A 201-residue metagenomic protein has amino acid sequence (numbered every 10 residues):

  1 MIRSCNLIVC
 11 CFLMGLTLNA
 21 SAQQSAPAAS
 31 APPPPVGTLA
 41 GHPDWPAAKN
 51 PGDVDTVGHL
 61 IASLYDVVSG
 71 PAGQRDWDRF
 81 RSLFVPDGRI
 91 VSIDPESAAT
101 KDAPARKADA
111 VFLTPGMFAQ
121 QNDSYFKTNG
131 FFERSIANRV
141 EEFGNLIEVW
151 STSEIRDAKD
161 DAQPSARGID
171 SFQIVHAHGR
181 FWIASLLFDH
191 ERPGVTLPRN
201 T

Functional and structural regions predicted by a protein language model:
M1-C5: Positively charged n-region of N-terminal signal peptides that target proteins for export
N6-T17: Bacterial N-terminal signal peptides
L18-A22: Sec/Tat signal peptide C-region and signal peptidase I cleavage site
Q23-L83, T201: Short, low-complexity N-terminal intrinsically disordered segments enriched in polar/charged residues
Q24-A26, D102-D161: Surface-exposed, charged secondary-structure patches
A26, A31-T38, E148-W150, R167-L197: Short beta-strand edge/turn micro-motifs at domain boundaries
L64, F80, G88, V149 (+1 more regions): Hydrophobic pocket/interface hotspot
G73-T100: Short, well-ordered alpha-helical segments enriched in acidic and aromatic residues
